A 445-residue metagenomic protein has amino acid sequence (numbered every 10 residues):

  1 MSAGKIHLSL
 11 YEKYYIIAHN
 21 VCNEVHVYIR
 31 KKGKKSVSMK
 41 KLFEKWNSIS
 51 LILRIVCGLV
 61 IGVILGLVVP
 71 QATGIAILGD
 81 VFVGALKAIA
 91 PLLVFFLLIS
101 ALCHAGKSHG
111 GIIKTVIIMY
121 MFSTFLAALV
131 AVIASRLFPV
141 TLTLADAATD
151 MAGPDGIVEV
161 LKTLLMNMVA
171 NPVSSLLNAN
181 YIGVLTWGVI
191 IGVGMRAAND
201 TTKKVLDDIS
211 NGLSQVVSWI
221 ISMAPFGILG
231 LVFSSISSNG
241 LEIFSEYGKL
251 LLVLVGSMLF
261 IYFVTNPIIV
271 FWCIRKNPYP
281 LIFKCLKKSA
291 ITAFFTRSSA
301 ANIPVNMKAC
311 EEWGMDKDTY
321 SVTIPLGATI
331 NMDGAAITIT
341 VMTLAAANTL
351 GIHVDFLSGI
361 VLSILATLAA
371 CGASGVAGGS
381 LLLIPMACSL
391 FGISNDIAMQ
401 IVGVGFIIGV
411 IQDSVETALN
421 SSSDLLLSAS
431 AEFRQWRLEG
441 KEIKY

Functional and structural regions predicted by a protein language model:
A3, L8, E12, N20-I29: Short hydrophobic alpha-helical segments enriched in small aliphatic residues
R30-S48: Short, Lys/Arg-rich, polar N-terminal cytosolic tail immediately upstream of the first transmembrane signal-anchor
L42-V68, D80-L86, G111-P280, K444-Y445: Signature of multi-pass transmembrane helix bundles
G74, L78, G110, L241-K249 (+3 more regions): Membrane-water interface of transmembrane alpha-helices in multipass transporters/channels
A85, M121-F125, L129, V255-L259 (+4 more regions): Hydrophobic transmembrane alpha-helical segments of multi-pass transport and channel proteins
L102-G111, A197-T201, N239, R275-P278 (+4 more regions): Juxtamembrane helix-boundary/capping and inter-helix hinge elements in multi-pass membrane proteins
K288-A370, L427, L438-Y445: Helix-loop-helix junctions within the multi-pass membrane cores of secondary transporters/permeases
V341-Y445: Transmembrane alpha-helical segments and their short flanking loops that form helix-hairpins/helix-helix interfaces
